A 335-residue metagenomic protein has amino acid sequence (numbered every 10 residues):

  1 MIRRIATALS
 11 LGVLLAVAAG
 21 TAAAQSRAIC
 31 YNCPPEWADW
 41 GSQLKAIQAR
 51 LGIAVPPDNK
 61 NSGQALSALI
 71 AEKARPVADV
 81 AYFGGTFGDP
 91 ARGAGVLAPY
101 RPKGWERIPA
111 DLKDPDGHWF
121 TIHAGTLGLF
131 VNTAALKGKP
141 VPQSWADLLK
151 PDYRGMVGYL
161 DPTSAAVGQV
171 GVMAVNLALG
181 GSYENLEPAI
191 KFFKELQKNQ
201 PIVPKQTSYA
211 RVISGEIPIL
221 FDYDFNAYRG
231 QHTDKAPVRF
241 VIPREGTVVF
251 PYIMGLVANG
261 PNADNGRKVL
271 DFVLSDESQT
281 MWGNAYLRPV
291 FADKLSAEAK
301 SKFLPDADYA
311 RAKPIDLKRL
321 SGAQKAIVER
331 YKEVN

Functional and structural regions predicted by a protein language model:
A8-A18: Bacterial N-terminal signal peptides
Q25-P90: Early extracytoplasmic/lumenal segment of secretory-pathway proteins
C33-G41, V77-E216: Extracytoplasmic ligand-binding site segments that recognize negatively charged/polar headgroups
T86-R92, I213, P218-P237: A ligand-binding cleft/hinge motif common to bilobed small-molecule-binding domains
R107, G125, I190-E195, P201-I202 (+2 more regions): Periplasmic-binding protein-like
F130-A135, N176-A178, F250-A263, V273 (+1 more regions): A bilobed periplasmic-binding-protein/Venus flytrap-type ligand-binding module shared by bacterial periplasmic
V257-P314: Mature extracytoplasmic/periplasmic domains
A299-N335: Extracellular/periplasmic bilobal clamshell ligand-binding domains
